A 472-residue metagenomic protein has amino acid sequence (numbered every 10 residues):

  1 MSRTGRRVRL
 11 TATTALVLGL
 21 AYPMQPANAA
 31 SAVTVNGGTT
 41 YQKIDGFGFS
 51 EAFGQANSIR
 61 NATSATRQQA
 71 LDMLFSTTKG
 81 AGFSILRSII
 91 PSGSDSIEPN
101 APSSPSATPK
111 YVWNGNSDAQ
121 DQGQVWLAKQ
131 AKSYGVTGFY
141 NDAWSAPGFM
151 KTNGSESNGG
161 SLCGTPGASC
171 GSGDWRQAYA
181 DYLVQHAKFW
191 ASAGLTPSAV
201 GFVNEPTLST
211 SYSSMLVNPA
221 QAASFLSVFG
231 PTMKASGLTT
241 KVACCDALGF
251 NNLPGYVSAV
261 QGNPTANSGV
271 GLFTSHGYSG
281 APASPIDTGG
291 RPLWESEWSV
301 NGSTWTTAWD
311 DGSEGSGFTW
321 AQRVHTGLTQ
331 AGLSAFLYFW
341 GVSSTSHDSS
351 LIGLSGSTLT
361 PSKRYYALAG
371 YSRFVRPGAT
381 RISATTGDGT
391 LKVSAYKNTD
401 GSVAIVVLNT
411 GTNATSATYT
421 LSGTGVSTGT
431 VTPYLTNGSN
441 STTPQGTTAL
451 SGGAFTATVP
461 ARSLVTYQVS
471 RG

Functional and structural regions predicted by a protein language model:
M1-A29: Secretory targeting and sorting signals
A30-P197: N-terminal catalytic cores of secreted or lumenal carbohydrate-active enzymes
K43-E51, F83-I90, G138-A143, S198-F202 (+6 more regions): Structural recognition of the beta-strand scaffold that forms the well-ordered cores of secreted hydrolase catalytic
A56-I59, S106-D121, G160-A180, T207 (+4 more regions): The substrate-binding groove and active-site-proximal loops of carbohydrate-active enzymes, especially glycoside
A178-A199, V203-N301: Active-site neighborhood of glycoside hydrolase catalytic domains
P292-G370, I382-G387: Aromatic/acidic polysaccharide-binding cleft in carbohydrate-active enzymes
G387-G429, R462: Carbohydrate-binding surface patches
T447-G472: C-terminal beta-strand-rich structural cap/linker in extracellular carbohydrate-active enzymes
